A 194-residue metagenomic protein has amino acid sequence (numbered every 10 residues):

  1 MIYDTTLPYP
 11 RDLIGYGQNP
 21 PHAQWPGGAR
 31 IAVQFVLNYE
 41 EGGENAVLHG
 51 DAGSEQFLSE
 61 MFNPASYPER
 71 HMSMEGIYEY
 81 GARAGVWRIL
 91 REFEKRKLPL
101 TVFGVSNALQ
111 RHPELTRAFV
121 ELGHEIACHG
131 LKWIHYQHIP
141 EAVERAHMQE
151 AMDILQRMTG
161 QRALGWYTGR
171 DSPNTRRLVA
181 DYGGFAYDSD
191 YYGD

Functional and structural regions predicted by a protein language model:
I2-D194: Catalytic alpha-helical scaffold of carbohydrate-active enzymes acting on polysaccharides/glycoconjugates
